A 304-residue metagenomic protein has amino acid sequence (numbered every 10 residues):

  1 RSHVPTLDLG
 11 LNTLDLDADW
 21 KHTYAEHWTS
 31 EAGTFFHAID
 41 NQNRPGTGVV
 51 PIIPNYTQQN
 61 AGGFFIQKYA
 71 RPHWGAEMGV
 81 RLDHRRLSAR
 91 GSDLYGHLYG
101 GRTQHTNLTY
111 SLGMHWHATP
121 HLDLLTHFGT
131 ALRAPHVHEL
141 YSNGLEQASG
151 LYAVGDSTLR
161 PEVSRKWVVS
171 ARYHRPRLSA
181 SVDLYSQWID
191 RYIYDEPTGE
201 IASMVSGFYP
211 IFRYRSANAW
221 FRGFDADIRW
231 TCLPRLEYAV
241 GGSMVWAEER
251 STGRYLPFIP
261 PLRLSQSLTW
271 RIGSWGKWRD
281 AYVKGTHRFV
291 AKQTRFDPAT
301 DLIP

Functional and structural regions predicted by a protein language model:
R1, H37-N43, D83-A89, H121 (+7 more regions): Structural signature of outer-membrane beta-barrel domains
R1-H117, L125, G129, Y173-H174 (+2 more regions): Face-selective signature of the C-terminal outer-membrane beta-barrel domain
R1-L7, Q42-V50, S88-G96, H138-N143 (+5 more regions): Outer-membrane beta-barrel translocator domains and adjoining extracellular loop/strand segments of Gram-negative
S2-D8, W20-H22, V49-N55, I66-K68 (+8 more regions): Outer-membrane beta-barrel proteins
T23-H27, A70-W74, H117-H121, S164 (+6 more regions): Outer-membrane beta-barrel channels and translocator barrels
I52-Q59, Y99-H117, H121-D123, H127-I189 (+2 more regions): Outer-membrane beta-barrel signature, preferentially recognizing the C-terminal barrel domain of Gram-negative
A118, L122, L132, W167 (+2 more regions): Ampipathic, surface-exposed secondary-structure segments
Y185-I189, S206-Q293: Gram-negative outer-membrane beta-barrel transporters
